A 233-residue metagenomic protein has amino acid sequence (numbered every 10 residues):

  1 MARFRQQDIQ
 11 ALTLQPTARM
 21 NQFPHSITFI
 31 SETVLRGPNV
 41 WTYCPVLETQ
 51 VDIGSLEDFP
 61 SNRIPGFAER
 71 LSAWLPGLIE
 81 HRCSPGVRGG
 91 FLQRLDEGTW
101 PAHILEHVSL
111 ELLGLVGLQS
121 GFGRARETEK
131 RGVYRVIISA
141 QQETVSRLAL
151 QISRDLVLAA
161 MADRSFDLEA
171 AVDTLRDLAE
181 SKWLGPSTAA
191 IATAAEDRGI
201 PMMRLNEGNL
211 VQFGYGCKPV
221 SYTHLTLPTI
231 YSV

Functional and structural regions predicted by a protein language model:
A2-A171, L178: Long, compositionally biased, glycine/small-hydrophobic-enriched stretches that function as flexible linkers, tethers
E129-V133, L205-L210: Short Gly/Ser/Thr- and Asp/Glu-enriched loop/turn motifs at secondary-structure junctions
L168-V172, P219-Y222: A short alpha-helix capping/helix-coil boundary motif
A170, A179-P201: Low-complexity, highly charged intrinsically disordered N-terminal segments that act as targeting/localization
N206-V220: Extended acidic/charged loop-beta regions that coordinate divalent cations and stabilize anionic phosphate/carboxylate
T223-T229: Conserved small/polar residues in nucleotide/adenosyl-binding loops
